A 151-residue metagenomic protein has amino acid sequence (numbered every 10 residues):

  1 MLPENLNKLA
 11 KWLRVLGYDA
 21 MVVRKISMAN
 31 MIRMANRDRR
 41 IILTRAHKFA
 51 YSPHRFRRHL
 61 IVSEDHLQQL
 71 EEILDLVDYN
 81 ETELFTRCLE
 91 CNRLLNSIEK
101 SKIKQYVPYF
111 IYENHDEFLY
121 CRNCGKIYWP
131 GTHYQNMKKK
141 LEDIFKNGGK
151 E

Functional and structural regions predicted by a protein language model:
M1-E83: Long, charged N-terminal interaction/targeting segments
R37, L141-E151: Short, intrinsically disordered terminal segments enriched in charged and Pro/Gly residues
E81-F85, N114-E117: Short metal-coordination and nucleic-acid-contact micro-motifs, chiefly zinc-binding Cys/His arrays
L84, R122, K146: Surface-exposed, charge/polar-rich loops and edge strands
C88-C91, C121-C124: Short cysteine-rich clusters marking metal-coordination/redox-active sites
R93-E99, W129: Short functional micro-motifs and their immediate structural scaffolds
E99-Y106, T132-D143: Short cysteine/histidine-rich zinc-coordinating motifs and their immediately flanking basic loops
Q105-F118: Short linker/helix segments within small regulatory modules
